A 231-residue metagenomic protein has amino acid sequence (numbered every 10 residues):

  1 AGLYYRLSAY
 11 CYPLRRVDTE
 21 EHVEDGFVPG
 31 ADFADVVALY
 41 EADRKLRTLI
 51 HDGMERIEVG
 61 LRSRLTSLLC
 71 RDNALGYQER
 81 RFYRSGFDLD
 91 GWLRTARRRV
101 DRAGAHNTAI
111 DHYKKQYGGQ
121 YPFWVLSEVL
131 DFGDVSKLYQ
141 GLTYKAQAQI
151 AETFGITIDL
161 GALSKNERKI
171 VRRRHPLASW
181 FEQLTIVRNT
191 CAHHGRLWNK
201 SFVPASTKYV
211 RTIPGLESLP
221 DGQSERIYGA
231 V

Functional and structural regions predicted by a protein language model:
A1-V231: Long, contiguous internal "core" modules enriched in hydrophobic/ aromatic residues
